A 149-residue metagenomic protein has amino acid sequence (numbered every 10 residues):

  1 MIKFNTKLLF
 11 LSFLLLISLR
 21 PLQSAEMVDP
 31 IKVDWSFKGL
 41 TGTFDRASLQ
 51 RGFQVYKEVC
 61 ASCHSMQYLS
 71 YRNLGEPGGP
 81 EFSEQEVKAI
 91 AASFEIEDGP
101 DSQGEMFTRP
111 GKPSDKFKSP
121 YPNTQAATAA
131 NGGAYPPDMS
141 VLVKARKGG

Functional and structural regions predicted by a protein language model:
I2-T43: Post-cleavage N-terminal segment of exported redox proteins
D29-Q54, S65-E84: Electrostatic cytochrome c docking/interface patches
P30-L40, D115-T124, A129, S140: Short, contiguous pre-domain boundary segments
Q54-M66, K118-P122, Y135-K144: C-type cytochrome heme c attachment motif
E76-G104: Active-site-surrounding "flap" and adjacent substrate/cofactor-binding loops of secreted or lumenal enzymes, prototyped
D101-R109, P113-D115: N-terminal secretory signal peptides
R109, P113, N123-G149: Thiol/selenol-based redox catalytic cores and closely related redox-interacting motifs
